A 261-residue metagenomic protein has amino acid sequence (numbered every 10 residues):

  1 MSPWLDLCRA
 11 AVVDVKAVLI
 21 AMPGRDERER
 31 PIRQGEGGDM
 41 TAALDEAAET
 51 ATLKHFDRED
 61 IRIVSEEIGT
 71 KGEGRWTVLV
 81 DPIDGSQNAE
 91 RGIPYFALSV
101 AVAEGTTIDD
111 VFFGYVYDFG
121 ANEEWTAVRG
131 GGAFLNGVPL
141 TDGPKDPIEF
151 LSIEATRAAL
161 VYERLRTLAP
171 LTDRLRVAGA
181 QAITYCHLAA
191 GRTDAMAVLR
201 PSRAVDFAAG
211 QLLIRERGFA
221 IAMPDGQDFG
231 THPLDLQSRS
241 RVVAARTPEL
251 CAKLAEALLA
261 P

Functional and structural regions predicted by a protein language model:
M1-I83, A255: N-terminal subdomain of lithium-sensitive/metallo-dependent phosphomonoesterases centered on the IMPase/IPPase/PAP
L19-M22, T141-P261: An extended, acidic
D45, S86, A127, L188 (+1 more regions): Residue-level signal for inorganic ion chemistry
R62, F113, D194-A195: Short, Asp-centered acidic motifs that coordinate Mg2+ and/or phosphate in catalytic or ligand-binding sites
R62-E67, V80, A89, R176-G179 (+1 more regions): General beta-strand structural signal in soluble alpha/beta enzymes
G74-G130: DPxDG-like acidic metal-binding loop motif
T107-I108, G132-L135, L140, E249-K253: Short helix-loop capping/hinge motifs at secondary-structure junctions, enriched in acidic/polar residues
